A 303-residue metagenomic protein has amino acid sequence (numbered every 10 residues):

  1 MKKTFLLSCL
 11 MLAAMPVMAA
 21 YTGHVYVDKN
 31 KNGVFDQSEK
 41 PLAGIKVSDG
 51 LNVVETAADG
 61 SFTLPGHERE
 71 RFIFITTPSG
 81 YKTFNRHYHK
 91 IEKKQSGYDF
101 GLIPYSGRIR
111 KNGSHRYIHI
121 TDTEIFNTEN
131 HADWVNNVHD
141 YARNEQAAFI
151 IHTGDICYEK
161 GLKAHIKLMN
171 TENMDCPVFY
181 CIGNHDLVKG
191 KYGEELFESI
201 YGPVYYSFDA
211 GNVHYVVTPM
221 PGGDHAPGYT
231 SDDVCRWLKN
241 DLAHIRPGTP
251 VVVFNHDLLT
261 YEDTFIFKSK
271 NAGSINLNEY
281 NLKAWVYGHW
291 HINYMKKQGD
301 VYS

Functional and structural regions predicted by a protein language model:
Y21-V27, G60, F100: A short, amphipathic beta-strand motif
K29, K90-A164: N-terminal active-site segment of His-dependent metallophosphoesterases
K29-K31, F35, P41, S48-S61 (+1 more regions): Short, acidic Ser/Thr/Gly-rich low-complexity loop/linker segments typical of extracellular and cell-surface proteins
D49, E70-I91: A short, solvent-exposed loop/turn motif at the edges and junctions of modular extracellular/periplasmic domains
R108-Y117, S207-V217, R246-P250, K297-Y302: Beta-strand-turn-beta hairpins that frame and shape the catalytic cleft of phosphate-ester-processing enzymes
S114-N136, Y158, V188-S199, G222-D232 (+1 more regions): Acidic/histidine-rich helix-loop elements that form or flank divalent-metal/phosphate-binding sites at the catalytic
A132-S199, V204, D209-A210: Core catalytic region of metal-dependent phosphoesterases/phosphodiesterases, especially metallo-beta-lactamase-like
R143-F149, A226-Y302: His/acidic metal-ligating clusters that form di-metal
